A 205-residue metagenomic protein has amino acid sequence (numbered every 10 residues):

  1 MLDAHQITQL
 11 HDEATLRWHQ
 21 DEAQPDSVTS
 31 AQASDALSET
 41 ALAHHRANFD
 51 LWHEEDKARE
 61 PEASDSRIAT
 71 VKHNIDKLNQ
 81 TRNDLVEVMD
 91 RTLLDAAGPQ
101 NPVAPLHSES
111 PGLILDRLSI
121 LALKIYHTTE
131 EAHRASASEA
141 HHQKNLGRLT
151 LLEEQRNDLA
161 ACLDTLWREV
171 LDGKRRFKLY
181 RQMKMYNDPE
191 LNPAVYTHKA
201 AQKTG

Functional and structural regions predicted by a protein language model:
M1-G205: Anionic, Ser/Thr-rich low-complexity intrinsically disordered regions
